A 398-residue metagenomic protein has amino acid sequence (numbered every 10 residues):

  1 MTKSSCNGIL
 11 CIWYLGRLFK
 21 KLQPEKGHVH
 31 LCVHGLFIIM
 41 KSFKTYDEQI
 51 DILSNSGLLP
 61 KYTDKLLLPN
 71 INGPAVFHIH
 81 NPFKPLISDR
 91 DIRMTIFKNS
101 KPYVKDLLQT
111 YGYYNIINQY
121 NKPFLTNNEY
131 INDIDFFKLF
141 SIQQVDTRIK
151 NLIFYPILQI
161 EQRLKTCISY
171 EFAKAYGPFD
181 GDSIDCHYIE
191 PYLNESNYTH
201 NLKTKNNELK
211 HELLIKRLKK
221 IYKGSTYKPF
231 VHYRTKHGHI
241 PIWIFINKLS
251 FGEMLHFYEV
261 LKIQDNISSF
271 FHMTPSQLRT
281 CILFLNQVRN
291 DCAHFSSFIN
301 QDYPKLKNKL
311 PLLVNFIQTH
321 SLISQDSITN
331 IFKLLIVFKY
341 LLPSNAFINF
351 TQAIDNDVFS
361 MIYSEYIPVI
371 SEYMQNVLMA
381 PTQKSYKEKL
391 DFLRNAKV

Functional and structural regions predicted by a protein language model:
T2-Q287, I299-V398: Extended intrinsically disordered or low-complexity regions, especially N/C-terminal cytosolic tails and loops, rather
F295: Acidic/aromatic/glycine-rich contiguous surface patches that form carbohydrate-binding/processing clefts and analogous
